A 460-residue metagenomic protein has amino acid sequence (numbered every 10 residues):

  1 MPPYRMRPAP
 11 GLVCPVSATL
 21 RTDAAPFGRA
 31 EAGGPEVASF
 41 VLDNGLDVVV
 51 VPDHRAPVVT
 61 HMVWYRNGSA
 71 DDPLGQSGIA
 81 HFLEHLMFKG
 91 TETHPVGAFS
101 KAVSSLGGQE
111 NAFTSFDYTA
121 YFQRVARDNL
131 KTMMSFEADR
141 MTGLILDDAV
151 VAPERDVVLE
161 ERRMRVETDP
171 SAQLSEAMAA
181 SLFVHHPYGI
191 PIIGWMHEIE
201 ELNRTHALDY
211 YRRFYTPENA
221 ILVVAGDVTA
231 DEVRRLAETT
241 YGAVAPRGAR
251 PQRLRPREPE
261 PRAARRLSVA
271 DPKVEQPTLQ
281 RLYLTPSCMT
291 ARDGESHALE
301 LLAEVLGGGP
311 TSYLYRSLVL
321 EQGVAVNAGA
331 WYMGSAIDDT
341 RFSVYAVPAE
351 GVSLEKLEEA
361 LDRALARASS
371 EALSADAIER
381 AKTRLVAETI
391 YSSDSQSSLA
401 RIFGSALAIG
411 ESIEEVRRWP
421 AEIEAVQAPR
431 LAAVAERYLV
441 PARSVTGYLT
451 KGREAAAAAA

Functional and structural regions predicted by a protein language model:
P3-D71, T93-D128, V150, R165-N219 (+8 more regions): Non-catalytic beta-strand/loop surface segments
F82, L86: Catalytic glutamate of the conserved HExxH
K131-T132, A230-R234, G351-K356: Short, conserved charged micro-motifs
A138-D148, T239-G248, D362-L373: A common structural junction motif
D227: Carbohydrate-associated surface elements
